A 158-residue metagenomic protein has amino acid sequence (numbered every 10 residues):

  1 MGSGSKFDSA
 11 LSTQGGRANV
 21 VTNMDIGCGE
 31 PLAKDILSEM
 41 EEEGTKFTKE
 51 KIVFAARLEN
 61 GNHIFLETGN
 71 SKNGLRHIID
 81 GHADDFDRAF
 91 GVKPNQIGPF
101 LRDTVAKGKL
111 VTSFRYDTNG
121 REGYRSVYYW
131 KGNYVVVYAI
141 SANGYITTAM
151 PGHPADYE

Functional and structural regions predicted by a protein language model:
G2-E158: Ribonuclease/tRNase effector modules and their secretory precursors
